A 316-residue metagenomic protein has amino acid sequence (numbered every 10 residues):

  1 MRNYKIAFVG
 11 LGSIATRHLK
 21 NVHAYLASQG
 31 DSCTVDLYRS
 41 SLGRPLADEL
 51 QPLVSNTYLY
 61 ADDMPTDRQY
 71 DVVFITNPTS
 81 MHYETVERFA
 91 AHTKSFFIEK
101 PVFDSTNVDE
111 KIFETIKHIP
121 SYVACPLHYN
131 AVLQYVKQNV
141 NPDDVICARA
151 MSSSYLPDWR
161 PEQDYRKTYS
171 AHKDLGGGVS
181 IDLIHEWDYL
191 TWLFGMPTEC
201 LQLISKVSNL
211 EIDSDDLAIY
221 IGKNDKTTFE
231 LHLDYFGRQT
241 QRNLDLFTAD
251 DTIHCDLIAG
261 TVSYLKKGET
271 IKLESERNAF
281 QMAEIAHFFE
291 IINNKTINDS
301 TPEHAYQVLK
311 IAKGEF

Functional and structural regions predicted by a protein language model:
M1-L53, R68: N-terminal Rossmann-like dinucleotide-binding module
R2-N3, L37-R39, G43, E49-Q51 (+4 more regions): C-terminal helix-rich "cap/oligomerization" subdomain common to oxidoreductases
S55-Y70: Short acidic low-complexity segments
V72-H128: Beta-strand-loop-alpha-helix segment that lines the small-molecule cofactor/substrate pocket of alpha/beta enzymes
F103-W159: A contiguous active-site-proximal alpha/beta segment in oxidoreductase catalytic domains
S154-A171: Pol beta-like nucleotidyltransferase catalytic core
R166-T228, L233-Q239, E303-Q307: Rossmann-like dinucleotide-binding domain that binds NAD(P)(H)
N209-D216, N224-A286: NAD(P)-dinucleotide binding in Rossmann-like oxidoreductases
